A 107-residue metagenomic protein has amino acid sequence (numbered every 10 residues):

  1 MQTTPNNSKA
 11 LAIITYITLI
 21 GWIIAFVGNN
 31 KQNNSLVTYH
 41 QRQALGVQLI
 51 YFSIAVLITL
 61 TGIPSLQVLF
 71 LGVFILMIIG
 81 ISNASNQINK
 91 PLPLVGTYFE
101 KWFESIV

Functional and structural regions predicted by a protein language model:
M1-N7, Y98-V107: Low-complexity, intrinsically disordered extramembrane tails and loops of integral membrane proteins
S8-L11, N34: Alpha-helical membrane and juxtamembrane elements of multi-pass inner-membrane transport and channel proteins
L11-A25, Q43-G80: Hydrophobic alpha-helical transmembrane segments in multi-pass membrane proteins
A25-K31, P93, E100: Alpha-helix termini
N30-I50, N86, K90-L92: Amphipathic, cytosolic membrane-interfacial segments at TM-TM junctions
I78-K101: C-terminal structural segments of small proteins and small subunits
